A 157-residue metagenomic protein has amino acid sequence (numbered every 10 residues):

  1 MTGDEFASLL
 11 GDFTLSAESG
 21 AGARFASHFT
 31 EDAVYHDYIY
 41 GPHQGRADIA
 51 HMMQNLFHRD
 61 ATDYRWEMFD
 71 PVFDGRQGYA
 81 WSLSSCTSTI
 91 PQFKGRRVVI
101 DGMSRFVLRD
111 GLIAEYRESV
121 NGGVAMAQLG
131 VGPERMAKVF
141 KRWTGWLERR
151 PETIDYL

Functional and structural regions predicted by a protein language model:
M1-S27, E31, L147-L157: Short, low-complexity N-terminal intrinsically disordered segments enriched in polar/charged residues
L10-A17, F29, M53, F57 (+2 more regions): Hydrophobic alpha-helical core bundles mediating ligand binding, dimerization, or RNAP-core interactions
G22-G78: A solvent-exposed, acidic/Ser-Thr-rich amphipathic alpha-helical stretch
F57-L157: A beta-strand edge to alpha-helix "cap/lid" segment located at domain peripheries
